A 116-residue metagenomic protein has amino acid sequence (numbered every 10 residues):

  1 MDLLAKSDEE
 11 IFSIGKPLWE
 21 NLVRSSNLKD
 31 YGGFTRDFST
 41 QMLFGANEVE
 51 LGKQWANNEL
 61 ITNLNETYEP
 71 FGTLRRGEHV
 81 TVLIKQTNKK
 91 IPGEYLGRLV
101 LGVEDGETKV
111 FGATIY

Functional and structural regions predicted by a protein language model:
M1-L28: Short, low-complexity N-terminal intrinsically disordered segments enriched in polar/charged residues
N27-Q41: Short, well-ordered alpha-helical segments enriched in acidic and aromatic residues
L43-W55: Short, charge-rich amphipathic alpha-helical segments embedded in non-transmembrane helical bundles/solenoids
G52-V103, G112-Y116: Surface-exposed, charged secondary-structure patches
